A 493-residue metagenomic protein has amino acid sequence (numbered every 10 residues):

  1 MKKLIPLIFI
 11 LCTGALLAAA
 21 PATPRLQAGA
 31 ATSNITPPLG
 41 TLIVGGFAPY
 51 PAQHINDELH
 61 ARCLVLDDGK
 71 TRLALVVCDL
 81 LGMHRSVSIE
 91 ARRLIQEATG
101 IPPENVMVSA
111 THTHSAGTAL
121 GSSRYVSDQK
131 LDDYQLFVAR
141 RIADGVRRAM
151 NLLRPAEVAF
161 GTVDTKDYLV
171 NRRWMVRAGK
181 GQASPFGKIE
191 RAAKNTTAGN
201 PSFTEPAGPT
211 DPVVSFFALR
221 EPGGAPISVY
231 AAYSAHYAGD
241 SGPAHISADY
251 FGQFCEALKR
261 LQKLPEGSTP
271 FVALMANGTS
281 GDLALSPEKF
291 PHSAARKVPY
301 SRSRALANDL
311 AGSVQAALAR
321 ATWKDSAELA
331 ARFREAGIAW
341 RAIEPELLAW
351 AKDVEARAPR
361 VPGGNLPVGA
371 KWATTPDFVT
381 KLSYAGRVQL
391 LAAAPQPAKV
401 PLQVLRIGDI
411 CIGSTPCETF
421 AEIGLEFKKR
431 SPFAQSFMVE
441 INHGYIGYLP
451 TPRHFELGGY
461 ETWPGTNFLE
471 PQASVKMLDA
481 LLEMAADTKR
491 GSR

Functional and structural regions predicted by a protein language model:
M1-K2: N-terminal secretory signal peptides that target proteins for export/translocation
I5-A15: Bacterial N-terminal signal peptides
A19-R493: Non-catalytic substrate/cofactor recognition surfaces at enzyme active-site rims
